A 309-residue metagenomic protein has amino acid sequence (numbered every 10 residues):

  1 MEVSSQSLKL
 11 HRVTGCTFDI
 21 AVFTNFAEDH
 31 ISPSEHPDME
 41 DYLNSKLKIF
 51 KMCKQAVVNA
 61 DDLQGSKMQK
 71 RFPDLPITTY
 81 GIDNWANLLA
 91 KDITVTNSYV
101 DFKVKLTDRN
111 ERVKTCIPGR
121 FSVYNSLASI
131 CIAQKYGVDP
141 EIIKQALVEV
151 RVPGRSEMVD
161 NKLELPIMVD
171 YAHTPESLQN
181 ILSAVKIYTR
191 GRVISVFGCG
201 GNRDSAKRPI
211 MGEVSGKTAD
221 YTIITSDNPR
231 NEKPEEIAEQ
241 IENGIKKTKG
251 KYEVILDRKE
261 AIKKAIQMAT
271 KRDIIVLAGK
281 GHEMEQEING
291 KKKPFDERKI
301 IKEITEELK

Functional and structural regions predicted by a protein language model:
M1, A21, V58, T79 (+2 more regions): Structural beta-sheet core signal
M1-K9, V13, T270, L277: Glycine-rich phosphate-binding loop used to anchor ATP phosphates in small-molecule kinases, encompassing both
V3-Q6, A60-D62, G198, A278-H282: Short, well-ordered beta-to-alpha junction loops that form the rim of enzyme active sites and present histidine/acidic
S4-S7, D62-L63, S177, K259-E260: Short beta->alpha connector loops
K9, D19-I167, E242-E253: Acidic, Mg2+-coordinating active-site environments of NTP-dependent enzymes
K9-R12, S32-P33, S66-Q69, L89 (+4 more regions): Short glycine-/acidic-enriched loop or helix-start segments at secondary-structure transitions that form or flank
V13-F26, R190-V196: Inter-motif core of Ras-like GTPase G domains
L75-P76, A128-G154, M158-K309: ATP-dependent carboxylate-amine ligase
